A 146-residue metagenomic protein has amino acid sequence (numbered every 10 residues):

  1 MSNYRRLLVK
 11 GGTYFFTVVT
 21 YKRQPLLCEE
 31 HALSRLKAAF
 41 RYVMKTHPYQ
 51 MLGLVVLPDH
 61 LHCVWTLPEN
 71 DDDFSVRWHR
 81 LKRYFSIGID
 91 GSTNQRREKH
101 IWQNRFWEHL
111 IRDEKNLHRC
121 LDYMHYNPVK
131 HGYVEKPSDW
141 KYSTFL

Functional and structural regions predicted by a protein language model:
M1-L146: Short catalytic/metal-binding and nucleic-acid-binding patches
